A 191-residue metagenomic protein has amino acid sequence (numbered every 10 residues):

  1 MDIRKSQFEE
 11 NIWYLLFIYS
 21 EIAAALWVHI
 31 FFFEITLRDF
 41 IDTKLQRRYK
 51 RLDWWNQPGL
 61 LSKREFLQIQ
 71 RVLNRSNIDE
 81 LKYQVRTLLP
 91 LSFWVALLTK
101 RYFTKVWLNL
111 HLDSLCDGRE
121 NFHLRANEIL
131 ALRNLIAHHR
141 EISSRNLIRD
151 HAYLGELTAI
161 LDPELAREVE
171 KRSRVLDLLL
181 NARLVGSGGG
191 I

Functional and structural regions predicted by a protein language model:
M1-I191: Amphipathic alpha-helical interface elements
